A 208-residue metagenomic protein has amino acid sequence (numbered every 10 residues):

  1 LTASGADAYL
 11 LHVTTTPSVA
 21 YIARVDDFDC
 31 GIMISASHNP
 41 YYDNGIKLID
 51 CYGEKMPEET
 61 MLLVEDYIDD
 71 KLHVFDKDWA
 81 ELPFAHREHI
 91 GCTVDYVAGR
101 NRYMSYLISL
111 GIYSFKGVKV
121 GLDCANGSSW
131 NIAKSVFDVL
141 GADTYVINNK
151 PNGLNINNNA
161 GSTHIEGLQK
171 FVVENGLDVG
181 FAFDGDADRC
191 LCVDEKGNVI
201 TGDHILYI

Functional and structural regions predicted by a protein language model:
L1-D43, S135-V193: N-terminal small/polar loop signature for handling phosphorylated ligands or for N-terminal nucleophile
T15, S129, G202-L206: Catalytic-loop motifs flanking and including active-site residues across diverse enzymes
Y21, Y67, Y103-Y106, F183 (+1 more regions): Aromatic side chains
F28, V74-F75, I208: Short, charged/polar low-complexity linear motifs in solvent-exposed/disordered segments
N39, G53-E54, G127, A187-D188 (+1 more regions): Short, glycine-/Ser/Thr-/acidic-enriched flexible segments
N44-V173: Gly/Ser/Thr-enriched, mixed-charge loops and adjacent short helices that form phosphate/oxyanion-binding elements
L48-C51, L191-E195: Short beta-strand-to-turn element immediately C-terminal to the catalytic PLP-Schiff-base lysine in fold type I
K55-P57, V146, N198-I208: Gly/Ser/Thr-rich active-site loops/lids in small-molecule metabolic enzymes that frequently grip phosphoryl groups
